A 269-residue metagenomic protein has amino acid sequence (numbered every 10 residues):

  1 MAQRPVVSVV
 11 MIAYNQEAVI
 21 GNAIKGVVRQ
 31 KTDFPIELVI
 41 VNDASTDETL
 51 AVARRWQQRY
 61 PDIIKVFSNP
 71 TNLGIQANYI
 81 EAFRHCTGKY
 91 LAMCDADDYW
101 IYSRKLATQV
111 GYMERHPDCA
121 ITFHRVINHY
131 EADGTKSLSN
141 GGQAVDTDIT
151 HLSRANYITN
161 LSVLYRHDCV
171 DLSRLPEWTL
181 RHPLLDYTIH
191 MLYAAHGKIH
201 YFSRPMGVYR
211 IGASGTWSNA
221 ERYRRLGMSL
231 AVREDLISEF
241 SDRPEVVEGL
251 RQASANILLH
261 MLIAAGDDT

Functional and structural regions predicted by a protein language model:
P5-S8, E37, T188: Cell-envelope/extracellular polymer assembly enzymes that use nucleotide-activated donors
A18-G21, D47-R55: Acidic helix N-cap motif at the loop->helix transition within catalytic regions of sugar-transfer enzymes
K25-P35: Short, acidic, metal-binding catalytic loop of nucleotide-sugar glycosyltransferases
N42-A51, T71: A conserved acidic beta->alpha catalytic loop
S68-C86, T108: Glycine-rich, basic loop-to-helix element that forms the pyrophosphate-binding segment of sugar-nucleotide handling
R84, H124, N140-R224, S229: Conserved nucleotide-sugar donor-binding catalytic segment
L91: Short aromatic/hydrophobic "clamp" motif used to bind/position activated sugar donors
R104-S137: Conserved donor NDP-sugar-binding/catalytic core segment of glycosyltransferases
